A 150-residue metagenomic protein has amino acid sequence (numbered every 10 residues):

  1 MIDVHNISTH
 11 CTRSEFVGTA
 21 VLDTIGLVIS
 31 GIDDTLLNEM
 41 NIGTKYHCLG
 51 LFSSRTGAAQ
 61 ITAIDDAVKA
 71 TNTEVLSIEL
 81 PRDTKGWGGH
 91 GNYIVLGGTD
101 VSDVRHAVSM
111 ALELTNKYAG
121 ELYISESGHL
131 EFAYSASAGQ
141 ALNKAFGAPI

Functional and structural regions predicted by a protein language model:
I2-G89, G98-I150: Long, contiguous binding/interaction regions
G91-Y93: Broad gene-expression machinery/nucleic-acid interaction feature
